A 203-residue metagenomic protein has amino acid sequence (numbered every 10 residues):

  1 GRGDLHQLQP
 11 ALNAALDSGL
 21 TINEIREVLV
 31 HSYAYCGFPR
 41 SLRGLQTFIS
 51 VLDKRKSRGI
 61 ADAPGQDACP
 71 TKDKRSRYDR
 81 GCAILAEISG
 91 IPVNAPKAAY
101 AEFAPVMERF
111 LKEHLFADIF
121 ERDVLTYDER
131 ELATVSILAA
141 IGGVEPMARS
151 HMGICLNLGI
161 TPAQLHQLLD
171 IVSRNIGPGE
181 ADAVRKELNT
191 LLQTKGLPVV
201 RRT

Functional and structural regions predicted by a protein language model:
G1-L5, L20, C36-G37, I137-V144: Short alpha-helix boundary/capping elements
R2-D17, R40-Y127, N157, D170-T203: Acidic, glycine/proline-rich low-complexity segments that act as flexible tails and inter-domain linkers
Q9-A11, V144-G153, H166: Short conserved catalytic/interaction loops centered on acidic-Pro-aromatic/His motifs
L12, V28-L29, E129-A139, A148 (+1 more regions): Short, structured motif recognition centered on aromatic/hydrophobic residues
G19-R26, T126, G159-H166: Helix N-cap / loop-to-helix initiation motif
E27, H31, C36-P39: Substrate/cofactor-recognition hotspot
F38, Y127, E131, G142: Short, conserved micro-motifs enriched in small and acidic residues
S150-M152, L158-V172: Extended hydrophobic/aromatic segments used for targeting, binding, or gating
